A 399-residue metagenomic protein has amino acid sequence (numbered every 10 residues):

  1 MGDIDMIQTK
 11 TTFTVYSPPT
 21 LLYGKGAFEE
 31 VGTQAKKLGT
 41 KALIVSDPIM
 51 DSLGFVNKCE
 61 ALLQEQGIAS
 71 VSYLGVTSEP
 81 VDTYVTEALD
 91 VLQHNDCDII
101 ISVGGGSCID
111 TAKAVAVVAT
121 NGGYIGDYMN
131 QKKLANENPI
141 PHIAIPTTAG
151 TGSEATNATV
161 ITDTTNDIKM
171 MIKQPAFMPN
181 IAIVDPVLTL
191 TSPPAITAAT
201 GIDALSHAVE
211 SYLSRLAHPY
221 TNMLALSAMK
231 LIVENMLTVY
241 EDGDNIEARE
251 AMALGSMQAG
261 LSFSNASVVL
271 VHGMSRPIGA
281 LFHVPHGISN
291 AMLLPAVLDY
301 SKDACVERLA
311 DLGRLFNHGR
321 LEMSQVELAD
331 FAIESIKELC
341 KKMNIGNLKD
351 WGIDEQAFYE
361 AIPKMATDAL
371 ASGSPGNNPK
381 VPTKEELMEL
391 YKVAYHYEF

Functional and structural regions predicted by a protein language model:
G2-I99, L348: ATP/NTP phosphate-donor binding region
P18-P19, K25-G26, S46-P48, V76 (+9 more regions): Fold-independent oxyanion-binding glycine-rich loops and adjacent beta-strand/coil segments at enzyme active sites
F28-V31, S52-F55, D82-Y84, S107-A112 (+3 more regions): Short glycine/serine/threonine-rich phosphate/pyrophosphate-binding segments that cradle anionic phosphate groups
A61, A158-A266, E385: Carboxylate- and glycine-rich phosphate/diphosphate-binding segment that chelates Mg2+/Mn2+
T83-V187: Glycine/threonine-rich beta-strand-loop-alpha-helix active-site module that forms ligand/phosphate-binding
S211-E338: Active-site segments that bind and position negatively charged phosphate/pyrophosphate groups
L309, G319-F399: C-terminal charged capping/lid subdomain of soluble metabolic enzymes
